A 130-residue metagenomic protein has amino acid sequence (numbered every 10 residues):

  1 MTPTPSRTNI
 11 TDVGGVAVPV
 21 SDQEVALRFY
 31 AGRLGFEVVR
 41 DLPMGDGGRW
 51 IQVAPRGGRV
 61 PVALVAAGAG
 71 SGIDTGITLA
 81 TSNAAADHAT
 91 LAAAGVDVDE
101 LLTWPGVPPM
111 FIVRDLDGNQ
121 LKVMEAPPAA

Functional and structural regions predicted by a protein language model:
M1-N9, G15-V18, V39, R49 (+1 more regions): Vicinal oxygen chelate
I10-T11, A17-V60: Core segments of cupin and vicinal oxygen chelate
V13-G15, G72-I77: Eukaryotic phosphotyrosine signaling hubs
A17-P19, A54, T78-S82, M124: Short hydrophobic/aromatic beta-strand micro-patches that form the beta-sheet surface supporting nucleotide- or nucleic
Q23, S82-A85: Helix N-cap motif at beta-to-alpha junctions
F29, A85-T90: Short amphipathic alpha-helices within nucleic acid-binding modules
P43-G45, G68-G70, W104-P105: A short beta-turn/loop motif at secondary-structure boundaries
R56-V60, G70-G72, A84-A86: Short, charged/polar surface micro-motifs in flexible loops or helix N-caps
